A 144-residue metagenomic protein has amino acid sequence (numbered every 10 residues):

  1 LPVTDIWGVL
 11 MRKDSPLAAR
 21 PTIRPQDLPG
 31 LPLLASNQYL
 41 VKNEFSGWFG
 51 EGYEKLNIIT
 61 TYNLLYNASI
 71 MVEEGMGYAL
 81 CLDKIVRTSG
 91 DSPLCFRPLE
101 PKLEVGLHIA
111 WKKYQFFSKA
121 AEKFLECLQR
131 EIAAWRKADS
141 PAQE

Functional and structural regions predicted by a protein language model:
L1-I6, R20-P21, Y66-Y114: Beta-alpha-beta core module
L1-W7, M11-L33: Flexible hinge/capping segments at coil-to-helix
V9-L10, L33, I58, F96 (+1 more regions): Generic preference for hydrophobic
R12, A35-S36, C81-L82: Thr-Gly-centered strand-to-loop micro-motif
L17-A18, P25, L31-E54, F117-E126 (+1 more regions): Secondary-structure junction motif
K42, L64-L65: Conserved glycosyltransferase catalytic-site signature
G50-I59, P93-L94: A local structural motif
